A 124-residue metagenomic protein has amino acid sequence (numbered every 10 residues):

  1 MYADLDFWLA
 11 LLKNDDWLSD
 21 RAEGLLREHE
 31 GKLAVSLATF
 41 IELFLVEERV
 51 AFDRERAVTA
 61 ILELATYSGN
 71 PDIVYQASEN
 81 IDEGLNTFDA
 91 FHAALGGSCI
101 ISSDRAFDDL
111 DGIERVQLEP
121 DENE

Functional and structural regions predicted by a protein language model:
M1, H29-G31, E48-D53, E63-L64 (+3 more regions): Short glycine/proline-enriched coil/turn segments at helix->beta-strand junctions
M1-A34, E47-A57, D121-E124: Short, well-structured N-terminal submotif of metal-dependent ribonuclease cores
W8, F40, F107-D108: A generic structural signal for short hydrophobic patches within well-formed alpha-helices
S19, L37-F40, R54, V58 (+2 more regions): A general structural signal for well-ordered alpha-helical segments in protein cores
S36-A38, G69-D72, S103, L118-D121: Conserved beta-strand termini and adjacent loop/short-helix elements that scaffold enzyme active sites in alpha/beta
I41-F44, S78: Amphipathic alpha-helical segments within well-ordered protein domains
T66-R105: Active-site neighborhoods of divalent-metal-dependent phosphate/nucleic-acid chemistry enzymes
A94, S98-E124: Acidic, PIN/NYN-like endoribonuclease modules and their adjacent C-terminal/linker elements
